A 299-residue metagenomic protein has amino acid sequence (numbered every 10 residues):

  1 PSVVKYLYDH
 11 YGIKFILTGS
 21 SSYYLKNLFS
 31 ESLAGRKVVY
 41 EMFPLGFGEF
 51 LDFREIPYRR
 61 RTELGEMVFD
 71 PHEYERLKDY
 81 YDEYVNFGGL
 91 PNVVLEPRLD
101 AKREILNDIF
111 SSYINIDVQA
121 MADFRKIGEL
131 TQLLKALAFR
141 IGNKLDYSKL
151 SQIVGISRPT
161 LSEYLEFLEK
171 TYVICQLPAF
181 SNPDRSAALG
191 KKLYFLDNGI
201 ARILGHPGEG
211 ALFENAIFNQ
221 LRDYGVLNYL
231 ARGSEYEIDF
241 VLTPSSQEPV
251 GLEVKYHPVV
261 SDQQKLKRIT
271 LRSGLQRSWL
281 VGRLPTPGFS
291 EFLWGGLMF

Functional and structural regions predicted by a protein language model:
P1-L17, S21-S22, S30-S32: Conserved catalytic/switch belt of AAA+ P-loop NTPases
S2-V4, L28-E31, Q264-K265, E291-F292: Short amphipathic alpha-helical segments
V4, T18, F50, V85-G88 (+4 more regions): Conserved RecA-like P-loop NTPase ATPase core
G12-I13, A34-V38, G274-S278: Short glycine-/polar-rich loops that comprise or flank the Walker A/P-loop and associated switch/sensor motifs
S20-S22, L28-F139, N143: Interdomain motor-coupling "hinge/lid" segment immediately C-terminal to the ATP-binding subdomain of NTP-driven enzymes
S148-Q152: A short acidic, leucine-rich amphipathic alpha-helix
G155-K170: Short amphipathic alpha-helical interaction segments
E166-F167, T171-F299: A cross-kingdom feature that marks ATP-driven nucleic-acid transaction machinery
